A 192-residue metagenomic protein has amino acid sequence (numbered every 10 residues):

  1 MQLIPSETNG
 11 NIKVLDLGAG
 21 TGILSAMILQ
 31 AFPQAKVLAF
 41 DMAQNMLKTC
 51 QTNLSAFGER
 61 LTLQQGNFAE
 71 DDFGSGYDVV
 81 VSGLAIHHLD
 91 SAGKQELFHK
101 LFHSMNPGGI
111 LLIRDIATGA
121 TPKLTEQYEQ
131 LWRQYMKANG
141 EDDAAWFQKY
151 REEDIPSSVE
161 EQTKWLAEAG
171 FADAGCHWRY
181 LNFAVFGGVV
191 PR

Functional and structural regions predicted by a protein language model:
M1-G10: Conserved alpha-helix/loop element of class I SAM-dependent methyltransferases that forms part of the SAM/SAH-binding
N11-G18: Conserved class I S-adenosyl-L-methionine
L15, I23-E70: Class I SAM-dependent methyltransferase SAM/SAH-binding core
F73-V80: A short acidic, Gly/Pro-enriched loop at the edge of an enzyme's catalytic core that lines a small-molecule cofactor
S82-I86, R114: Residues lining the SAM
Q95-P107: A short glycine-rich, Lys/Arg-flanked "PGG" loop and its adjoining helix->strand segment in the class I
R114-E168: C-terminal alpha-helical "lid/dimerization" subdomain adjacent to the S-adenosyl-L-methionine
A172-R192: Core SAM-dependent methyltransferase catalytic element
